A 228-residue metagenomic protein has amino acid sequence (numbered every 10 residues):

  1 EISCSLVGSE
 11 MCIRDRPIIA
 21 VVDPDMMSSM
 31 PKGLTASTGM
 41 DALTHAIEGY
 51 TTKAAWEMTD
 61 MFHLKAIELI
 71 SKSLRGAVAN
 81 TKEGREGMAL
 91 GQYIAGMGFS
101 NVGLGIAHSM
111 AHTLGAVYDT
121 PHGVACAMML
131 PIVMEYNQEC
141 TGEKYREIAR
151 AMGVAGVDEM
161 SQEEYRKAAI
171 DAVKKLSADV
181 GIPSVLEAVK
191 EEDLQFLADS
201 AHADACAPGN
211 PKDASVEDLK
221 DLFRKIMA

Functional and structural regions predicted by a protein language model:
E1-G8, C12-I13: Single conserved hydrophobic/aromatic residue that forms the stacking wall/gate of nucleotide- or nucleobase-binding
E10, R16-V78: Core active-site phosphate/anionic-ligand binding loop and the adjoining beta-turn-alpha structural block in enzyme
L43-I47, M88-G96, M110, L130 (+4 more regions): Short alpha-helical scaffolding segments that buttress acidic/His motifs in well-ordered protein cores
A66-M110: Oxyanion-binding "anion nests"
Y93-C126, D204-G209: Glycine-rich phosphate/pyrophosphate-binding beta-alpha loops
V117-F196: Gly/Pro-rich interdomain helix-loop hinge
E192-A228: Short, amphipathic C-terminal "tail helix"
